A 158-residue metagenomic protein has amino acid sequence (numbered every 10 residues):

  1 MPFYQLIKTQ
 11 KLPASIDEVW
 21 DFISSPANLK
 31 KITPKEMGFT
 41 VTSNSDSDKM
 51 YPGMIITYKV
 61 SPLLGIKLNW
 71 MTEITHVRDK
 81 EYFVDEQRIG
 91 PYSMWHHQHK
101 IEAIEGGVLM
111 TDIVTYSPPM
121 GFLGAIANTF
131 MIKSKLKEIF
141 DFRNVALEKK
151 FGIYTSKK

Functional and structural regions predicted by a protein language model:
M1-Y51: Hydrophobic ligand-binding cavity/cleft-lining segments
Q5-I7, K67-M71, S93-H97: Short, surface-exposed coil-to-beta transition loops
L12-A14, V60-L64, H76, P91 (+1 more regions): Beta-strand elements of well-folded, non-transmembrane domains
S15-I16, T75-Y82, K100-L109: A short, structured loop/turn motif at beta-sheet edges
V41-I89, F142-V145, K149, Y154-K158: Glycine-rich portal/gate segments that line the openings of hydrophobic small-molecule binding cavities
Q87-E138, K158: Beta-strand/loop substructures that line and gate deep hydrophobic ligand-binding cavities in soluble
